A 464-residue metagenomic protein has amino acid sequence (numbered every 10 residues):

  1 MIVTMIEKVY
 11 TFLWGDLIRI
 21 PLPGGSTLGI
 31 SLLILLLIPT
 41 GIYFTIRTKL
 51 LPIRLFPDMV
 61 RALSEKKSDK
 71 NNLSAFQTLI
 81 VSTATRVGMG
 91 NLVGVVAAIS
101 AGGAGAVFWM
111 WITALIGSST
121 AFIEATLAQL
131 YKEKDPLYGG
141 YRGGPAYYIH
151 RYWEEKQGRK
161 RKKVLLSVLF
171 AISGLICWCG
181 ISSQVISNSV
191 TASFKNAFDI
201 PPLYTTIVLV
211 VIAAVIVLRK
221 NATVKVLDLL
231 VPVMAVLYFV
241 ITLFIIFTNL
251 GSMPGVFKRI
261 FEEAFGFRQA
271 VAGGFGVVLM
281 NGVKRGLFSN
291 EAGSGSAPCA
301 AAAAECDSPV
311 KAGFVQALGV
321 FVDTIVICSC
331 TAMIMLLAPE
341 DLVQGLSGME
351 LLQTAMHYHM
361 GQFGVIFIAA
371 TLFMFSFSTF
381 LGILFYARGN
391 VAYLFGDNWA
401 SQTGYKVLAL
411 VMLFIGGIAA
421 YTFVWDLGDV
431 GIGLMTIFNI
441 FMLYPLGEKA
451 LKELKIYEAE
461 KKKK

Functional and structural regions predicted by a protein language model:
M1-M89, I99-A106, G117, Y444-K464: N-terminal alpha-helical transmembrane segments of multi-pass membrane transport and channel/translocase proteins
L36-L37, F44-V60, L166, F170 (+5 more regions): Membrane-interface loop-to-helix entry segments
T40-T45, I116-Y141, H150-N188, A192-I216 (+2 more regions): Helix-loop-helix module between adjacent transmembrane segments
R47-P52, N91-V95, W178-T191, A214-V226 (+4 more regions): Transmembrane helix-loop junctions in multi-pass membrane proteins
L50-A75, A97, G103-A106, S119-R161 (+3 more regions): Flexible loop linkers connecting adjacent transmembrane helices in multi-pass alpha-helical membrane transporters
D69-A101, L127-L130, L137-W153, L169-L175 (+1 more regions): Alpha-helical membrane segments and immediately flanking helix-loop junctions that form or couple to the substrate/ion
I116-E124, T205-K220, V231-G251, K284-L287 (+2 more regions): Selective recognition of specific alpha-helical transmembrane segments in multi-pass small-molecule
E124-P136, L243-R259, A270-G273, A303-C306 (+1 more regions): Extracellular/periplasmic helix-exit of transmembrane alpha-helices
